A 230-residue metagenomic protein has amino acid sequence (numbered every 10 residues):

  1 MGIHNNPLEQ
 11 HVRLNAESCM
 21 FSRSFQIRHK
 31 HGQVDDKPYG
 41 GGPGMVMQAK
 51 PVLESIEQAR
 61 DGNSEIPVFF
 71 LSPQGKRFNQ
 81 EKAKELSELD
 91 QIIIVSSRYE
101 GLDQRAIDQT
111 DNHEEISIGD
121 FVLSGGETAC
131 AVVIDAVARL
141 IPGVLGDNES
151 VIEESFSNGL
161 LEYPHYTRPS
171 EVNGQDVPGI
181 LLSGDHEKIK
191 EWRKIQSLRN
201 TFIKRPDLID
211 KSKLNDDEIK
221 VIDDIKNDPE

Functional and structural regions predicted by a protein language model:
M1-S24: Glycine-rich, flexible N-terminal cofactor/catalytic loop recognition
S18-F21, V68-F70, E115-S117: Conserved beta-strand scaffold positions in the cores of enzyme catalytic domains, especially in NTP/NDP-utilizing
F21-G40: Short, surface-exposed acidic-centric catalytic microdomains
V34-I56: Short, structured active-site "lid" loops
Q48-R98, L102-Q104: S-adenosyl-L-methionine/SAH cofactor-binding core of RNA-modifying enzymes
A106-E154: Structured adenosyl-cofactor binding patch, chiefly the S-adenosyl-L-methionine
T128, L140-I180: Internal, active-site/partner-interface "lid" segment
S170-E230: SAM-dependent methyltransferases
